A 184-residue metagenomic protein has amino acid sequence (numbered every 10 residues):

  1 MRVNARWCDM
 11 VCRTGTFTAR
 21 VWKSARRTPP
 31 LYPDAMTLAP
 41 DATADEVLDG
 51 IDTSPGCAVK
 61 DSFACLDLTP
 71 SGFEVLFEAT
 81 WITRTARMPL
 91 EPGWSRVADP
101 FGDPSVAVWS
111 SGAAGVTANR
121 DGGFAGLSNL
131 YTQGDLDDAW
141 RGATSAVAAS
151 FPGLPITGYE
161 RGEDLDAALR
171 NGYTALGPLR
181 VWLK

Functional and structural regions predicted by a protein language model:
M1-G56, K60-C65, A98-W109: N-terminal charged segments
L38-P40, A86, T132: Short beta-strand-to-loop capping motifs
A44-E46, T132-S150, D166: Conserved acetyl-CoA-binding loop-helix of GNAT-fold acetyltransferases
T53-D61, A149-R161: Conserved GNAT acetyl-CoA-binding A-motif
L68: Short active-site loop/helix that positions an aromatic residue
S71-E91, P155-K184: Active-site/acyl-donor-binding loops of N-acyltransferases
G72-V116, R120-G123: Acyltransferase donor/substrate-recognition loop-hinge adjacent to the catalytic core
P104-Q133, V147-A148, D166, L176-G177: A conserved beta-strand-loop-helix scaffold within acyl/acetyltransferase catalytic domains
